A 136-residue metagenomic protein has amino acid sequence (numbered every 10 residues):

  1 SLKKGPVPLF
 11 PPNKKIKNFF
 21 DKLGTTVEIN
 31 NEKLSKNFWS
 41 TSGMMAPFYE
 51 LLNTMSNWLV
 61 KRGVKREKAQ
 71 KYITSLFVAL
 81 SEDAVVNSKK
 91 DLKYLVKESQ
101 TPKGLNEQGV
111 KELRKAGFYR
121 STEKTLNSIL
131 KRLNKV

Functional and structural regions predicted by a protein language model:
S1-M45: Rossmann-fold dinucleotide-binding core
K14, T74, V78-V136: NAD(P)-dependent Rossmann-like dehydrogenase/reductase catalytic/cofactor-binding core
K17, S56, V96: Short glycine-/small-residue-rich flexible loop motifs, especially phosphate/cofactor-binding loops
F19, W58-L59, D83: Residues within well-ordered alpha helices
N31, I73-T74: Acidic catalytic patch
N37-A46, E67, K93-V96: A short glycine-threonine-serine/GTX helix/turn-capping micro-motif
P47-V64: N-terminal glycine-rich phosphate-binding loop for ADP-containing cofactors
V64-I73: Substrate-binding/catalytic subdomain of NAD(P)-dependent oxidoreductase enzymes
